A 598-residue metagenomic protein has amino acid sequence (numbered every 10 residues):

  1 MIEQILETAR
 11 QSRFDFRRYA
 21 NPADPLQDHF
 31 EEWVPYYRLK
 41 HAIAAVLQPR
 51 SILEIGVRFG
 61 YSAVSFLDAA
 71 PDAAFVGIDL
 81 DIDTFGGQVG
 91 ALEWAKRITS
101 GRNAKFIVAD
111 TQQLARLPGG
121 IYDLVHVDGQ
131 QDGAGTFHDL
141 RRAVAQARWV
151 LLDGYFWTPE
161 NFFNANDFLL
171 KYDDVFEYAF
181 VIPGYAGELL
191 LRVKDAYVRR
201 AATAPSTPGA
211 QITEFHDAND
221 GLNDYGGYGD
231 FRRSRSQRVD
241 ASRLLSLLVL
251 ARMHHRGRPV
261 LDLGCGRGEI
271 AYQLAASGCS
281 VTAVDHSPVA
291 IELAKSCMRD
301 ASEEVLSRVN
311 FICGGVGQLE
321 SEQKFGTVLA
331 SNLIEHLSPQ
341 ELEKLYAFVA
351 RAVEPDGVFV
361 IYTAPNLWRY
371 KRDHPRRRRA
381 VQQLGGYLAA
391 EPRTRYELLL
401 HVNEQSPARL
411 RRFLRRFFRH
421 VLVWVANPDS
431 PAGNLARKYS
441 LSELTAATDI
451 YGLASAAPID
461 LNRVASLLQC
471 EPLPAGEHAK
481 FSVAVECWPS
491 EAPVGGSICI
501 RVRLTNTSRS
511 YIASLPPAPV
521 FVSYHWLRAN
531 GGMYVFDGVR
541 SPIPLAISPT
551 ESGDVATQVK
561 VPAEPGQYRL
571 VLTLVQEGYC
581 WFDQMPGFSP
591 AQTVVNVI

Functional and structural regions predicted by a protein language model:
M1-L47, F59, A63-D68, I78-R102 (+6 more regions): Conserved N-terminal segment of class I S-adenosyl-L-methionine
H41-A202, C297-D300, L306, G314: S-adenosylmethionine/decaboxylated-SAM
V127, A330-L333: A short beta-strand submotif of the Rossmann-like class I SAM-dependent methyltransferase core that lines
W157-Y197, Q237, V316-Q318, A330 (+2 more regions): S-adenosyl-L-methionine-dependent methyltransferase catalytic module, highlighting the catalytic core
L468-P493: Low-complexity, acidic Ser/Thr/Pro/Gly-rich terminal tails and inter-domain linkers that flank the onset of structured
L504-S508: Asparagine-centered strand-capping/turn motif at beta-strand->loop junctions
R528-I543: Short beta-strand and strand-turn-strand segments in soluble, beta-rich domains
K560-P565: Short, surface-exposed loop/turn segments at beta-strand-coil junctions that are enriched for proline with nearby
